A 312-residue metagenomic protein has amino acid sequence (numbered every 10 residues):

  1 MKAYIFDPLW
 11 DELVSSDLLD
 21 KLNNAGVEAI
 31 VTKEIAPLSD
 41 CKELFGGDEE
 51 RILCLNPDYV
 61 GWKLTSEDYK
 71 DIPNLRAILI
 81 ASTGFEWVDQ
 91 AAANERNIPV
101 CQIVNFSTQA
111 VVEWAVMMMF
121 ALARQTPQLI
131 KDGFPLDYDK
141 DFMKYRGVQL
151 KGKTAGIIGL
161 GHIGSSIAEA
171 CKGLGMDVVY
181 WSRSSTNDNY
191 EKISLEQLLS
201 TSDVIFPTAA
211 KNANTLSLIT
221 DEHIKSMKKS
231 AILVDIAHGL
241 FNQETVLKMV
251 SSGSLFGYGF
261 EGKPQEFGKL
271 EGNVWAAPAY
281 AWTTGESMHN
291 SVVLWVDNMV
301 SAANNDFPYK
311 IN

Functional and structural regions predicted by a protein language model:
M1-V100, S200, T220: An N-terminal-biased, well-structured beta-alpha scaffold segment characteristic of Rossmann-like dinucleotide-binding
N56-P57, S82, P207-A209, I236-A237 (+1 more regions): Glycine-rich, N-terminal phosphate-binding loop of Rossmann-like dinucleotide-binding domains
G61-T65, R183-G268: Rossmann-like adenosine-cofactor binding region
A81-S82, P99-Q109, S182, A279: Short beta->alpha connector loops at strand-helix junctions that form conserved, small/polar/Pro-enriched
I98, I103-T154, E169, I311: Phosphate-binding beta-alpha-beta segment of Rossmann-like dinucleotide-binding domains, i.e., the NAD(P)
V100-C101, W114, S230-I232, I236-N312: Rossmann-like dinucleotide-binding domain for NAD(H)/NADP(H)
G156-G159: Conserved N-terminal Rossmann-fold NAD(P)-binding element of oxidoreductases
I163: Hydrophobic/small residue at the entry helix of a nucleotide-binding pocket
